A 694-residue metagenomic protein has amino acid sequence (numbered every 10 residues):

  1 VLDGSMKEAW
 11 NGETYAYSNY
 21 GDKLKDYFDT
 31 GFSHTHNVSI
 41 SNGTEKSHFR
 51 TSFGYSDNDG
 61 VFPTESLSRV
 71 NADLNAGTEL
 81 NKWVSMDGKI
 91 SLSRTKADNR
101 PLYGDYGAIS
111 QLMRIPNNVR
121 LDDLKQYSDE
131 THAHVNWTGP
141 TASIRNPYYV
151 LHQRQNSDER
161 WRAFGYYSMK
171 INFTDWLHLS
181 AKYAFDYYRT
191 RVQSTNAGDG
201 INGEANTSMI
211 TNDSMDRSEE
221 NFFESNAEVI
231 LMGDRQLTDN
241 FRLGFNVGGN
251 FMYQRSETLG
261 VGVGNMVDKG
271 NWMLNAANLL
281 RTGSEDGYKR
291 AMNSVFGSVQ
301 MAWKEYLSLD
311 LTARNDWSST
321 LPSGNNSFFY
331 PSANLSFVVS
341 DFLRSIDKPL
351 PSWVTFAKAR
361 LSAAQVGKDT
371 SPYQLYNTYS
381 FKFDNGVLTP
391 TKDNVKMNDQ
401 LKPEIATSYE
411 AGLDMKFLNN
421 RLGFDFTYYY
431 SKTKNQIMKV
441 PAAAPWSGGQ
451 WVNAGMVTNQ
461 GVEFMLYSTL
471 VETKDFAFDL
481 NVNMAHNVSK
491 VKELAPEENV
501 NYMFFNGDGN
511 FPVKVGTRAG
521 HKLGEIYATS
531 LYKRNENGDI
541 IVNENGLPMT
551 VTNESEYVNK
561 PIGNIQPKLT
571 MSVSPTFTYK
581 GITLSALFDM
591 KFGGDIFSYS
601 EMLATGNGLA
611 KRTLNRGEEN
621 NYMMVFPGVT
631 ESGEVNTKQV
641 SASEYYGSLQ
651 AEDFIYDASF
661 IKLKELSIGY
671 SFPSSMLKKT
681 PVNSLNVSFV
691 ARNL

Functional and structural regions predicted by a protein language model:
V1-P63, P101-G104, Q126-G139, Y149-Q153 (+4 more regions): Residues embedded in well-ordered regular secondary structure
V1-T14, V452, T469-I565, N621-G628: Conserved small-residue
A9-N11, L24, Y148, N202-E204 (+4 more regions): Extracytoplasmic gating/loop element in the C-terminal half of outer-membrane beta-barrel translocons and assembly
T14-A16, S93, D98-R162, E204-T211 (+2 more regions): Acidic/polar loop-and-plug regions of large Gram-negative outer-membrane beta-barrel proteins
Y17-K23, R281, E554-V558: Short Pro/Gly-enriched beta-strand edge/turn motifs at strand-loop
D26-R100, Q111, I115-N118, R162-Y166 (+1 more regions): Transmembrane beta-barrel wall of Gram-negative outer-membrane proteins
H34, R69, N75-R94, G139-N196 (+4 more regions): Extracellular/periplasmic, surface-exposed regions of secreted and cell-surface proteins
I562-Y599: Glycine-rich, aromatic-lined ligand/substrate-binding cores of catalytic and carbohydrate-binding domains
